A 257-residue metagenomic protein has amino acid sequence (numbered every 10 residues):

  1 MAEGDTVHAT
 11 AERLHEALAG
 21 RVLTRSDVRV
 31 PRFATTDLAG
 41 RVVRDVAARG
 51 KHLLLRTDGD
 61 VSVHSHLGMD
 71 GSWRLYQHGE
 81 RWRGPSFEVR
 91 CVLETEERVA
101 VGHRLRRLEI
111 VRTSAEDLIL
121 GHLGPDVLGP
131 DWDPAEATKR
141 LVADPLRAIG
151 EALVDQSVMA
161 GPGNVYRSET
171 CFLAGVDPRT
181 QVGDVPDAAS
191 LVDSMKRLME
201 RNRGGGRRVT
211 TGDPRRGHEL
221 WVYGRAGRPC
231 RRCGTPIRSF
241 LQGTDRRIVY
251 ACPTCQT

Functional and structural regions predicted by a protein language model:
M1-T257: Structured catalytic/nucleic-acid-binding cores of DNA maintenance enzymes
